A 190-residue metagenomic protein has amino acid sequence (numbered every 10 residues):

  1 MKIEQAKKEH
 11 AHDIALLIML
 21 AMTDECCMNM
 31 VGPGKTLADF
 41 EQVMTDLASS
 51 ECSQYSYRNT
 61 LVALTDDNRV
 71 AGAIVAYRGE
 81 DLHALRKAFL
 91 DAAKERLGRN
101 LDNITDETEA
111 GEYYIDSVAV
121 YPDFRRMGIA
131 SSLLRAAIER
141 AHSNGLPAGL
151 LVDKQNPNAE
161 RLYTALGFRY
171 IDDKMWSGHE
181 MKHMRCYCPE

Functional and structural regions predicted by a protein language model:
K2-L17, T23-N29: A short beta-loop-alpha structural element at the N-terminal edge of CoA-dependent acyl/N-acetyltransferase catalytic
E25-A48, K94: Conserved GNAT-fold acetyl-CoA-binding loop/helix
L47-V62, E80-L85, Y114: A short helix-loop-beta-strand connector motif used in the catalytic cores of GNAT acetyltransferases and, in some
V62, R69-R78, Y114, A119: Conserved beta-strand in the GNAT
R78-Y113, S117: Conserved acyl-donor/pantetheine-binding loop and adjacent beta-alpha core of acyl/acetyltransferases and related
G111-Y113, A141-D153: Conserved GNAT acetyl-CoA-binding A-motif
I115-R125, L150-A159, W176-M181, C186-P189: Conserved beta-strand-loop-alpha-helix junction that forms the acyl-donor binding cleft
V120, R126-E139, R161-A165: Conserved acetyl-CoA-binding loop-helix of GNAT-fold acetyltransferases
